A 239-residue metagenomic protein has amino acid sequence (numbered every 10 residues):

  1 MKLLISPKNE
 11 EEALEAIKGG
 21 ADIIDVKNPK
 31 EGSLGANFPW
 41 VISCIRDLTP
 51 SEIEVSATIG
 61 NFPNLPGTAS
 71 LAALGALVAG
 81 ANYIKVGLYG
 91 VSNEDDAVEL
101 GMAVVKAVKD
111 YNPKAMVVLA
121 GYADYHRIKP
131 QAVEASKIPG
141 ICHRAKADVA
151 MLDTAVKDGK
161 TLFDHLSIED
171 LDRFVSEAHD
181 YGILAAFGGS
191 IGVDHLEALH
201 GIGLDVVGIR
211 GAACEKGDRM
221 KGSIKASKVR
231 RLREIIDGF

Functional and structural regions predicted by a protein language model:
L3-E11, S56-G67, G121-D124, A186-V193: Glycine-rich beta-to-alpha transition loops that act as phosphate-gripper elements at the mouths of alpha/beta enzyme
E10, S33-P50: Glycine-rich, positively charged N-terminal anion/phosphate-binding segment
A16, C142, A150, L199 (+1 more regions): Conserved, mostly hydrophobic/aromatic
I23-G35, V78-N93, V149-G159, I202-A226: Glycine-rich phosphate-binding active-site loops on the catalytic face of alpha/beta enzymes
P39-R46, S92-K106, I209-F239: C-terminal helical cap(s) of enzyme catalytic domains, especially alpha/beta-barrels
S51-S56, G60-L162, E177, Y181: Conserved anion-binding
Y125-K129, T161-L166, V193-G201: Active-site-adjacent loop and "lid" segments of alpha/beta metabolic enzymes
